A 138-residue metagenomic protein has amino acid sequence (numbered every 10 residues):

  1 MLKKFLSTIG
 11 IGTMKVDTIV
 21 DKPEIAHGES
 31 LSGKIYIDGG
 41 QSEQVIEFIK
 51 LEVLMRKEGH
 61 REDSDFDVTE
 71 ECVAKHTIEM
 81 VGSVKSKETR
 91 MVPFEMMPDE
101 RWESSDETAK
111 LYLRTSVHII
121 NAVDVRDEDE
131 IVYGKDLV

Functional and structural regions predicted by a protein language model:
M1-V138: N-terminal onset of structured domains
